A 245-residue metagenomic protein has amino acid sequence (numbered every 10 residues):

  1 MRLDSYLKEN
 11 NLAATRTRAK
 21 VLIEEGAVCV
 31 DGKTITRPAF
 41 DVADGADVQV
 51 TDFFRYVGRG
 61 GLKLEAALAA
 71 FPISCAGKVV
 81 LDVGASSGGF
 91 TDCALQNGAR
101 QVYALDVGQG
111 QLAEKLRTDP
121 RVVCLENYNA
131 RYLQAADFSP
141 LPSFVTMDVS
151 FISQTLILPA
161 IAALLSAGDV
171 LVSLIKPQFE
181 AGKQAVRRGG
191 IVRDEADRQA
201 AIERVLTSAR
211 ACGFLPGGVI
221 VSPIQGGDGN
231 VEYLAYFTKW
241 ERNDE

Functional and structural regions predicted by a protein language model:
M1-A46: A basic, amphipathic helix-loop patch mediating RNA/tRNA/ribosome contacts
C75-S86: Conserved class I S-adenosyl-L-methionine
G88-G89, G110: Glycine-rich SAM-binding Motif I of class I
C93-Q101: Conserved S-adenosyl-L-methionine
Y103-L156: S-adenosyl-L-methionine
T155-V170: A short glycine-rich, Lys/Arg-flanked "PGG" loop and its adjoining helix->strand segment in the class I
G168-A181: Conserved beta-strand signature within the Rossmann-like core of class I S-adenosyl-L-methionine
I224-E245: Core SAM-dependent methyltransferase catalytic element
